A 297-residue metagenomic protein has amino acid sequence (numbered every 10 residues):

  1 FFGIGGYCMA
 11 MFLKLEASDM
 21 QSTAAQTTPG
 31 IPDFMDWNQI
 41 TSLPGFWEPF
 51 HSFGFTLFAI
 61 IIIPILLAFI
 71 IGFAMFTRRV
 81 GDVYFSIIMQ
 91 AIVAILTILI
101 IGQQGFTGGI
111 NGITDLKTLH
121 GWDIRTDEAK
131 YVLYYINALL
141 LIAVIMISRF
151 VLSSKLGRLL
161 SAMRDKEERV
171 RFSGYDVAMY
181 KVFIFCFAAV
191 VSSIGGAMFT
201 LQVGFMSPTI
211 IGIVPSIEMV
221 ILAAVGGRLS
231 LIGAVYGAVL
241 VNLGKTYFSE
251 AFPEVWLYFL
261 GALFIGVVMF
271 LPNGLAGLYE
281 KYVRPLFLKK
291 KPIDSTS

Functional and structural regions predicted by a protein language model:
F1-S297: Transmembrane alpha-helices and adjacent helix-loop boundaries
